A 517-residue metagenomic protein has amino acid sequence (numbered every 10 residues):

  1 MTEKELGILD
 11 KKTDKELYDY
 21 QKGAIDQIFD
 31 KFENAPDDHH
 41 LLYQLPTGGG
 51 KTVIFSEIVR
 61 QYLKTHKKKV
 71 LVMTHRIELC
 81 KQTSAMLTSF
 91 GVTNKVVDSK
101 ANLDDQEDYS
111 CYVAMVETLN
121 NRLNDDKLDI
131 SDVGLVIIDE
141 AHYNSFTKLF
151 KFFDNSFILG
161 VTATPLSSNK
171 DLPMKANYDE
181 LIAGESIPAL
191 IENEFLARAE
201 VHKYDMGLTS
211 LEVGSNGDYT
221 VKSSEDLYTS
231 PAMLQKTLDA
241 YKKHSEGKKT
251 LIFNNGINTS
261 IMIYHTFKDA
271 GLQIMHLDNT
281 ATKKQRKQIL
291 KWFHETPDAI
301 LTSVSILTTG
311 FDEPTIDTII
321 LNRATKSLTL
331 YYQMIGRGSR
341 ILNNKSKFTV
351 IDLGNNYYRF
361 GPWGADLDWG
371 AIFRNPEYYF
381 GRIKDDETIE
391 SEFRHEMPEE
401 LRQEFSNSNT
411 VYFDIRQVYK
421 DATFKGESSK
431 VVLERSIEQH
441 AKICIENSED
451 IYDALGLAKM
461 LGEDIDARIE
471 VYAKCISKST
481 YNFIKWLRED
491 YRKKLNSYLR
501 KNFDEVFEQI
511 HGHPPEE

Functional and structural regions predicted by a protein language model:
T2-Q44: Conserved pre-motif I regulatory segment
A35-I58, L277: Walker A/P-loop
T52-I54, L63-S89, I257: Conserved Walker A/P-loop ATP-binding site and its immediately adjacent core in helicase/helicase-like ATPase domains
K81, V96-E107, N124, I261-H265 (+1 more regions): Conserved helicase ATPase core of P-loop NTP-dependent helicases/translocases
H142-V201: Post-DEXD/H (motif II) to motif III coupling segment of the RecA-like Helicase ATP-binding lobe
E180-G256: Conserved interdomain linker/interface between the two RecA-like ATPase lobes of SF2 helicase motors
K236, K242-K243, K249, T259 (+1 more regions): Long, largely alpha-helical accessory region at the distal end of helicase-like NTP-driven motors
L330, R337-D368: Conserved segment of the helicase C-terminal RecA-like domain
